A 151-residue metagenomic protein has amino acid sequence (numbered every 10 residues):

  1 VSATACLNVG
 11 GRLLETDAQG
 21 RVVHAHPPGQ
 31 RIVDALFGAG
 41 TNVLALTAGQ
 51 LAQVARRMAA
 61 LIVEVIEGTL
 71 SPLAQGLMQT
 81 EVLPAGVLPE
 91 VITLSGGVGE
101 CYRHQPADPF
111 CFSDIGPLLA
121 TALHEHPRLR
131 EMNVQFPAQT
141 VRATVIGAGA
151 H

Functional and structural regions predicted by a protein language model:
A3-T4, N8-H151: Helical "lid/coupling" subdomains associated with nucleotide-phosphate turnover
